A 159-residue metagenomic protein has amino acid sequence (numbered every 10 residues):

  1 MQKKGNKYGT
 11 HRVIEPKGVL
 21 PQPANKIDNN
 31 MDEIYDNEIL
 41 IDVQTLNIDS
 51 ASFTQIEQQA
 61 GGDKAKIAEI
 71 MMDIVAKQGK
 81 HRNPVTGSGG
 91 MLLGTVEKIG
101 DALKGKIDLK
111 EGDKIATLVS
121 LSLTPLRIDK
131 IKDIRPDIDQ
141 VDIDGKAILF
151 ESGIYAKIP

Functional and structural regions predicted by a protein language model:
M1-V13: A eukaryote-biased signal for short, well-structured alpha-helical docking elements
T10, P16-G18, T124-I128: A conserved mid-domain beta-alpha-beta active-site/ligand-binding segment of alpha/beta enzyme cores
K17-N30: Short glycine/threonine/proline-enriched tight-turn/helix- or strand-capping micro-motif at secondary-structure
K26, T45-N47, S52, L149 (+1 more regions): Residue-level preference for alpha-helix termini and adjacent loops
D32-N47, Q58-T124: Glycine-rich beta-strand-centered segment in the early N-terminal region that forms part of a ligand/cofactor-binding
A51-I56, L126: Cytochrome P450 core scaffold surrounding the K-helix E-X-X-R motif and the conserved "meander" helix-loop region
E57, G61, K130-D133: Residue-level signal for alpha-helical context at structural boundaries
G90, T117-P159: NAD(P)H dinucleotide-binding glycine-rich loop of Rossmann-like/cofactor-binding domains, especially the beta1-alpha1
